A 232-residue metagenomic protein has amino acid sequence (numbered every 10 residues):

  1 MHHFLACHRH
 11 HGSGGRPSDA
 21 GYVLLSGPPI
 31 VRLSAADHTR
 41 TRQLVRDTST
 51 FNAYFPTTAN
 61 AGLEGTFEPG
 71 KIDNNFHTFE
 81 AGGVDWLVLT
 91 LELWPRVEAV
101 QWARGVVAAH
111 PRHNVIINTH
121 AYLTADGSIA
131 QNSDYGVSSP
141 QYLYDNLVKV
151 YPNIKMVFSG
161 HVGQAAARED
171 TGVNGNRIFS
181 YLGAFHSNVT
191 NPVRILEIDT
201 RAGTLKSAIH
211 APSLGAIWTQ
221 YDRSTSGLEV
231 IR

Functional and structural regions predicted by a protein language model:
M1-Q101, R168-L182, V193-E197, L205 (+1 more regions): Extended active-site neighborhood of metal-dependent phosphoesterases/phosphodiesterases
L5-C7, Y22-V23, V107, S128 (+1 more regions): Predominantly extracellular/lumenal beta-strand repeat domains
A6, Y135-T200: Conserved beta-sheet core of the metallophosphoesterase superfamily
P28, H120, H161-G163: Histidine-centered divalent metal-coordination motifs
V88-T90, I116-N118, F158: Structural motif
E92-L93, A121, I209-A211: A mature extracytoplasmic/lumenal domain signature
V97-Q101, A108-I154: Active-site-proximal segments of metal-dependent phosphoesterases and phosphodiesterases across multiple
I198-R232: A short C-terminal boundary segment appended to hydrolase-like catalytic domains
